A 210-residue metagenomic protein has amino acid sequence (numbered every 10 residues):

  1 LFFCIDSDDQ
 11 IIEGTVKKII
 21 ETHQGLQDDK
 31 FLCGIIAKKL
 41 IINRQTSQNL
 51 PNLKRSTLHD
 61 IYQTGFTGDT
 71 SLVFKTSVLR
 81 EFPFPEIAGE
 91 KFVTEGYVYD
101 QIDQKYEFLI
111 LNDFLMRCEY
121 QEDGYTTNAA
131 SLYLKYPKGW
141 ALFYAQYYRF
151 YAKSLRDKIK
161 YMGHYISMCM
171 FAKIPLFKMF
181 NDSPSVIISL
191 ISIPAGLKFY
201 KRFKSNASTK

Functional and structural regions predicted by a protein language model:
L1-Q10: Short beta-strand-to-loop acidic/aromatic patch adjacent to the donor-nucleotide binding site
E13-S47: Conserved donor NDP-sugar-binding/catalytic core segment of glycosyltransferases
G14, K18-E21, Y97, Q101 (+1 more regions): Alpha-helical elements of Rossmann-like donor-binding domains used by nucleotide-donor carbohydrate transfer enzymes
I41, Q45-T127: Conserved nucleotide-sugar donor-binding catalytic segment
M116-Q121, N128-K153: Catalytic core of nucleotide-sugar-dependent glycosyltransferases
M162-Y165: Structural register within alpha-helical repeat arrays
C169-K210: Membrane-interface aromatic/basic loop that binds lipid-linked glycans or pyrophosphate carriers, typified by
